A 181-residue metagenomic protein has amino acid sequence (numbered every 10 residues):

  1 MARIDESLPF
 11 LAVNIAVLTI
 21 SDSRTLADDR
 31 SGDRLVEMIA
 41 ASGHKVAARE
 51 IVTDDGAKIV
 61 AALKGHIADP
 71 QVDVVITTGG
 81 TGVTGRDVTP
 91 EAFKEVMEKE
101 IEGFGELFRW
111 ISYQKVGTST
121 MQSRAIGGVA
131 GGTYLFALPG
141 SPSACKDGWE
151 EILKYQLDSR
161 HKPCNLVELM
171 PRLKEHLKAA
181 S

Functional and structural regions predicted by a protein language model:
M1-S181: Non-catalytic beta/alpha edge segments that cap or flank active sites
